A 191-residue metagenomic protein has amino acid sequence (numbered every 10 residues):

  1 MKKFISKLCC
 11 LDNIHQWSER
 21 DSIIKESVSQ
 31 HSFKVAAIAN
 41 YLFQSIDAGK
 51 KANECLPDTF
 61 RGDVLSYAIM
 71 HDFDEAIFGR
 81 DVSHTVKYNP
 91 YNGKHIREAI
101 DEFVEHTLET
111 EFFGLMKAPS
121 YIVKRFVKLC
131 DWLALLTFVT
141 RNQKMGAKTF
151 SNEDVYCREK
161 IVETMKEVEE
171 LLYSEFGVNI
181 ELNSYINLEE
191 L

Functional and structural regions predicted by a protein language model:
M1-E19: Short alpha-helical hairpin
K2, S22-S29, F60, K117-K124: Short, solvent-exposed segments of well-ordered alpha helices
F4-K7, K50-M70, I122-L129: Alpha-helical scaffolds flanking conserved acidic
I23-V64: Alpha-helical phosphate/pyrophosphate-handling elements in metalloenzyme active cores
A37-F43, G62-D81, K128: Active-site alpha-helical segments that house and flank conserved acidic catalytic motifs for diphosphate chemistry
F73-L108: Helix-adjacent hinge/juxtasegments
E102-Y121: Primarily interfacial, aromatic-capped hydrophobic alpha-helices that serve as membrane anchors
P119-L191: Divalent metal-dependent phosphate-bond-processing catalytic cores, especially two-metal-ion Mg2+/Mn2+ enzymes that act
